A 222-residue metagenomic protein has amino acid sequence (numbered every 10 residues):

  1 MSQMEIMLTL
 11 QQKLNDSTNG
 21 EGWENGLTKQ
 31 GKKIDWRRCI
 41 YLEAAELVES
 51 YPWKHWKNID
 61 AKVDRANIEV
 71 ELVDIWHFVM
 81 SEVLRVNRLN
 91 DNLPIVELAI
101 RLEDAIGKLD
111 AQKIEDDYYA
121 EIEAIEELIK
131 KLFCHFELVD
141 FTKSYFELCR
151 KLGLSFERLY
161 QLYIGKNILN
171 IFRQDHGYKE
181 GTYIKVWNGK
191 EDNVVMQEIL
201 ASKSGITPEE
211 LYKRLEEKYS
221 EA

Functional and structural regions predicted by a protein language model:
M1-A222: Flexible "arm" and connector segments at domain edges
